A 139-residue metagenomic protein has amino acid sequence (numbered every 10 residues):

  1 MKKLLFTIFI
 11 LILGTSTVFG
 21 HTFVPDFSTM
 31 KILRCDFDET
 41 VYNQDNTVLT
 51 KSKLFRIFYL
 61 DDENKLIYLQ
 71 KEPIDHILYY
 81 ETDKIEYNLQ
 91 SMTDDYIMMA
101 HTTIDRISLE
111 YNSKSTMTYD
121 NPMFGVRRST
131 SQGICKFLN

Functional and structural regions predicted by a protein language model:
L4-G14: Sec-dependent N-terminal signal peptides
V18-T22: Boundary at the C-terminal end of the N-terminal hydrophobic targeting segment
M30-L66, M92-I104: Short, solvent-exposed loop/hinge segments that bridge or flank secondary-structure elements
D36-Y42, N112-Y119: Generic short beta-strand segments
T50-D75, L109-M117: N-terminal glycine/threonine-rich, aromatic-flanked beta-hairpin/loop signature
L69-R106: Contiguous, well-ordered beta-strand patches that form the walls/edges of small beta-barrel/beta-sandwich domains
M117-N139: Edge beta-strand at a domain terminus
